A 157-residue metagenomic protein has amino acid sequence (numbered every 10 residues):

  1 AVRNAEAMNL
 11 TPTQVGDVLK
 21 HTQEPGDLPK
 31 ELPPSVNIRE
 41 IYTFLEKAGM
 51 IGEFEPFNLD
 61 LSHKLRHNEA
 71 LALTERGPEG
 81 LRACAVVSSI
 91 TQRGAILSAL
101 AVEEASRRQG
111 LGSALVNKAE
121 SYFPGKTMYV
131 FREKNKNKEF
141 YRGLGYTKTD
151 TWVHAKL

Functional and structural regions predicted by a protein language model:
A1, V102-E104, R108-Y122, G143: Conserved acetyl-CoA-binding loop-helix of GNAT-fold acetyltransferases
A1-K30, M128-V130, T151-L157: Acyl-donor-binding surface of acyltransferase catalytic domains
N4, A114-M128, N135, T147: Conserved acyl-CoA
V15-P56: Short amphipathic alpha-helix that is part of the acyltransferase structural core
E53-A101: A conserved beta-strand-loop-helix scaffold within acyl/acetyltransferase catalytic domains
R82-A83, G145, D150: A structural microfeature
Q92, N135-K136: Short alpha-helical
